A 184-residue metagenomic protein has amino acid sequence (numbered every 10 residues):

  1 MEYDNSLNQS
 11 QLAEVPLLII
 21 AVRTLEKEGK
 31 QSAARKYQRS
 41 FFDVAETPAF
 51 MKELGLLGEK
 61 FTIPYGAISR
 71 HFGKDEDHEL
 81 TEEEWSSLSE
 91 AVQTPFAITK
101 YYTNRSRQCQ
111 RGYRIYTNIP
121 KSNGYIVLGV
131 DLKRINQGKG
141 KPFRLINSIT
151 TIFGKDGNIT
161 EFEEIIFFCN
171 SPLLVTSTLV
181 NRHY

Functional and structural regions predicted by a protein language model:
M1-Y184: Ribonuclease/tRNase effector modules and their secretory precursors
